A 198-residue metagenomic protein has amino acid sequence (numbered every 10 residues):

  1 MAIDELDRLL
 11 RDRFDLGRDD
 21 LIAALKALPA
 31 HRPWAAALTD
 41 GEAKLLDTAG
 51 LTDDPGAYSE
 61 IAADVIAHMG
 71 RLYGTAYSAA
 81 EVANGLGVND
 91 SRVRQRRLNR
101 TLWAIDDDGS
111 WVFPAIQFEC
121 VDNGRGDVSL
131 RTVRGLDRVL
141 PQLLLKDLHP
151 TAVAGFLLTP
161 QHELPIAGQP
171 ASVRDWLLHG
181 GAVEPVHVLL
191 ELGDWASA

Functional and structural regions predicted by a protein language model:
M1-A198: Non-transmembrane "mature" sequence context
